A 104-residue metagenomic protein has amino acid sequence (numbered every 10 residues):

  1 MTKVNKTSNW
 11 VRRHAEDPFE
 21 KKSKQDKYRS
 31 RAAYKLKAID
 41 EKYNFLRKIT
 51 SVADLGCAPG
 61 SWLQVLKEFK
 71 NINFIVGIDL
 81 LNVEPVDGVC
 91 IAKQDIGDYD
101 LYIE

Functional and structural regions predicted by a protein language model:
M1-K48: Class I SAM-dependent methyltransferase Rossmann-like catalytic core, especially the SAM/SAH-binding loop
L36, G56, I91: Residue-level signature of catalytic and energy-coupling elements of molecular machines, predominantly ATP/GTP-dependent
K48-A58: Conserved class I S-adenosyl-L-methionine
I49-T50, N73, V89: Surface-exposed loop/turn positions
P59-N71: Conserved SAM-binding loop of SAM-dependent methyltransferases across substrates and taxa, primarily the Class I
F74-D79: Conserved SAM-binding motif I beta-strand of class I
L80-E104: S-adenosyl-L-methionine
